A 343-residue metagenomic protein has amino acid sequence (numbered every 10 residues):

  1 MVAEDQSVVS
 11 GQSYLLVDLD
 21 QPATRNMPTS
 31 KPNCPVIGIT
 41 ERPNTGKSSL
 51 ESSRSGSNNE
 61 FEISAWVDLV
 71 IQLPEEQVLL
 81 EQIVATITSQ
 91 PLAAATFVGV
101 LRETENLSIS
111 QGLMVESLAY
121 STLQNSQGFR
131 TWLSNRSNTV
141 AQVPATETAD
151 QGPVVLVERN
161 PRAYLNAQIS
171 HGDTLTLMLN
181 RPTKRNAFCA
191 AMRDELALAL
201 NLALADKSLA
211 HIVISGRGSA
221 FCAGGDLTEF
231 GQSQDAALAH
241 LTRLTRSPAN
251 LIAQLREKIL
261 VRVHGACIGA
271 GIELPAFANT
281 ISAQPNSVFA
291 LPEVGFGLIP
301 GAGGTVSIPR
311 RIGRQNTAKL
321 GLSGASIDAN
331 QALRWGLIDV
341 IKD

Functional and structural regions predicted by a protein language model:
M1-S30, S134-R217: Conserved CoA-thioester-binding segment of acyl-CoA-metabolizing enzymes
M1-T96, V100: Structured N-terminal alpha/beta-domain signature that marks small ligand/cofactor-binding or signaling modules
N26-T29, A199, L244-L255: Catalytic-core regions built around general acid/base machinery
R42-I87, A253-A270, L274-D343: Crotonase-fold acyl-CoA enzyme core
G46-S48, F61-I63, G216-P248: Glycine- (often His-adjacent) and acidic-residue-rich active-site loop that binds/positions the CoA thioester
L79-A141, V306-W335, D339: Crotonase-superfamily enoyl-CoA hydratase/isomerase domain that binds and transforms CoA-thioester intermediates
F97, L177, R181, E195-L196 (+6 more regions): Terminal peptide-recognition signature
V98-G99, S219-C222, I268: Short, active-site-adjacent cap segments at secondary-structure transitions
